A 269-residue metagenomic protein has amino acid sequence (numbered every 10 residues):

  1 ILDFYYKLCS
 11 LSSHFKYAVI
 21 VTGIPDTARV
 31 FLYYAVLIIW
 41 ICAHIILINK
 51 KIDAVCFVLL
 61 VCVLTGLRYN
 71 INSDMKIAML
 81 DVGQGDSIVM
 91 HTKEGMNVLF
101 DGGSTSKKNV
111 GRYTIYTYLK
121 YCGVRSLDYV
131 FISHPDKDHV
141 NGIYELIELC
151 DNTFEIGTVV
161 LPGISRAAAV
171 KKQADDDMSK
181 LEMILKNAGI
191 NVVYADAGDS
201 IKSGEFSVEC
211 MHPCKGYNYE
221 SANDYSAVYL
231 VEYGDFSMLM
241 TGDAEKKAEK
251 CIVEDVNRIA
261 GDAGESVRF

Functional and structural regions predicted by a protein language model:
L2-F269: Non-globular, low-confidence helical/coil segments that flank catalytic cores
